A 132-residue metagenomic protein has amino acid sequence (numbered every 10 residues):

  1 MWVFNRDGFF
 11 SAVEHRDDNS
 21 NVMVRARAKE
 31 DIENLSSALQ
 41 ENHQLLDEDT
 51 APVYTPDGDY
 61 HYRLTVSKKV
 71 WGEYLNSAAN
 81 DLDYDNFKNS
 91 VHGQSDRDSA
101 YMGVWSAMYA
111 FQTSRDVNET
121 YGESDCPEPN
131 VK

Functional and structural regions predicted by a protein language model:
M1-K132: Structured alpha/beta or helical-core interaction and ligand-binding surfaces enriched in interleaved
